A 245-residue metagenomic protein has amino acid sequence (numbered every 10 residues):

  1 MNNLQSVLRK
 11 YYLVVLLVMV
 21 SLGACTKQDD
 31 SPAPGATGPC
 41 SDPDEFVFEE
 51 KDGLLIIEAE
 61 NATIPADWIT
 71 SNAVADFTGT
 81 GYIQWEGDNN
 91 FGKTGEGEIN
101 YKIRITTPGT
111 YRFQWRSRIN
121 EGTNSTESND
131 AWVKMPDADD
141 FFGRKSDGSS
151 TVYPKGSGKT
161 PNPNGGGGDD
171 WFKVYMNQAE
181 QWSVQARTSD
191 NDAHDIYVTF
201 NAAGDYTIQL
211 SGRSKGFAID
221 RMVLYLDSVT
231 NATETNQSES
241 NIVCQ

Functional and structural regions predicted by a protein language model:
N2-L13: Bacterial N-terminal signal peptides that target proteins for export
V14-V18: Outer/extracellular conduits and scaffolds centered on Gram-negative outer-membrane beta-barrels
S21-A24: C-terminal motif of bacterial Sec signal peptides marking the signal peptidase cleavage site
T26-Q245: Extracytoplasmic
